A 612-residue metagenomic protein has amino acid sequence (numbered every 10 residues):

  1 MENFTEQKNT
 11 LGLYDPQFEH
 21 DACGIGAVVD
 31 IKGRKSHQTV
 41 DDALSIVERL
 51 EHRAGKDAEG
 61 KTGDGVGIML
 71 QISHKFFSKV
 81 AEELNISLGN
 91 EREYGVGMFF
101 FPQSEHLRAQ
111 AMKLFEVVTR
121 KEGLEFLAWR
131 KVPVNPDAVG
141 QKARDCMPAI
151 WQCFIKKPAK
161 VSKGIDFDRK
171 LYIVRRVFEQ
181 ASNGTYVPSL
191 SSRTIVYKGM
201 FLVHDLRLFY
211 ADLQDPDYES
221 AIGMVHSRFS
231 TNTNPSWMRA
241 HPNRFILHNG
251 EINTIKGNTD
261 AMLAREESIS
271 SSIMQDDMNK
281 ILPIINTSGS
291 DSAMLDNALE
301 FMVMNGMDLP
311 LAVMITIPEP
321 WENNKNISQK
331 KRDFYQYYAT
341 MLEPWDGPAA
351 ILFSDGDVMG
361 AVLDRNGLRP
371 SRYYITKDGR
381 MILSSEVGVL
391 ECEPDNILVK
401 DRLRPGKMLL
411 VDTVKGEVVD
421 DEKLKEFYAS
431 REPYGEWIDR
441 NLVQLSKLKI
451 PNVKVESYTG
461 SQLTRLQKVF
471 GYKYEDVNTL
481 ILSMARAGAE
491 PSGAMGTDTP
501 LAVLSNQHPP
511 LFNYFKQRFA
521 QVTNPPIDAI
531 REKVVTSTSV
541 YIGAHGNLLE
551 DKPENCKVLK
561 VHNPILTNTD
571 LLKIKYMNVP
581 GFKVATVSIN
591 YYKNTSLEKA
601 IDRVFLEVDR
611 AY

Functional and structural regions predicted by a protein language model:
M1-N547, D551-E554, T567, K575-N578: Conserved short alpha-helical segments that host acidic/polar catalytic motifs at enzyme active sites
S230, K593, L606-R610: Conserved helix-loop functional segments at active or binding sites
Y576-T586: Flexible hinge/switch segments at interdomain interfaces of large molecular machines
F582, D602-Y612: Alpha/beta enzyme core
V587-F605: Active-site mouth loops of central-metabolism enzymes
